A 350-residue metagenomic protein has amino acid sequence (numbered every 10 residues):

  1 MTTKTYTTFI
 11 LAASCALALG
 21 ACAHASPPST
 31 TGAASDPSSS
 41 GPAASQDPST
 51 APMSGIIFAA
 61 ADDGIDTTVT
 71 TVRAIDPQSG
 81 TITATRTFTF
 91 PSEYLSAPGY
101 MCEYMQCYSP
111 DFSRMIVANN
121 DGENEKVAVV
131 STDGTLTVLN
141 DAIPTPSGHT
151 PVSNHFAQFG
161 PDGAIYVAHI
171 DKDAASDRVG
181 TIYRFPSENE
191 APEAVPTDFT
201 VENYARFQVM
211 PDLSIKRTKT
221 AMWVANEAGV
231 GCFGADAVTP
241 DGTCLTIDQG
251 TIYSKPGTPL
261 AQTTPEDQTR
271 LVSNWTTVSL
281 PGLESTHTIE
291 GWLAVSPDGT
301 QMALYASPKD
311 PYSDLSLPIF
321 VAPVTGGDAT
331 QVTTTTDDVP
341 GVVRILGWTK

Functional and structural regions predicted by a protein language model:
M1-G20: Sec-dependent bacterial lipoprotein signal peptides
S14, C22-A51: Short, low-complexity, disordered segments immediately C-terminal to signal peptides in bacterial exported proteins
Q46-S54, M105-R114, F156-A164, F207-I215 (+3 more regions): Blade-terminus and WD-like Trp-Asp/Gly-His loop motifs, strongest in beta-propeller folds
I57-A61, M115-A118, I165-H169, S214-R217 (+3 more regions): Residue position within the beta-strands of beta-propeller blades
D62-T68, N120-E125, I170-D177, M222-V224 (+3 more regions): Short glycine/acidic-enriched loop and turn motifs that connect beta-strands
P77-G80, V130-T135, F185-E190, N226-E227 (+2 more regions): Short loop/turn segments that connect beta-strands within beta-propeller blades
T81-F90, L136-P144, P192-F199, T218-K219 (+3 more regions): Beta-propeller fold detector
F90-C102, P144-N154, T200-Y204, G282-E290 (+1 more regions): Short glycine-/Asp-/Thr-/Trp-enriched loop segments that recur within the blades of beta-propeller repeat domains
